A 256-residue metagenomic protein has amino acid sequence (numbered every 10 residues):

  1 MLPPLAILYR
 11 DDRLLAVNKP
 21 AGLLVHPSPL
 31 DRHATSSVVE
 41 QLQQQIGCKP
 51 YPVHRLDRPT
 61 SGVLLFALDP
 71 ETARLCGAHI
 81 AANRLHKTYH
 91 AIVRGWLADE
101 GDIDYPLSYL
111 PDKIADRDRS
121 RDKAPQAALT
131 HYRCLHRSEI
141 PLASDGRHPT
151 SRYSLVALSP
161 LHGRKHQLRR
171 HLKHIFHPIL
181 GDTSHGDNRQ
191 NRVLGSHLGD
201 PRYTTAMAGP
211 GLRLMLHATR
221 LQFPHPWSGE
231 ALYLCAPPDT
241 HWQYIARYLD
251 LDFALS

Functional and structural regions predicted by a protein language model:
M1-S256: RNA pseudouridine synthases
